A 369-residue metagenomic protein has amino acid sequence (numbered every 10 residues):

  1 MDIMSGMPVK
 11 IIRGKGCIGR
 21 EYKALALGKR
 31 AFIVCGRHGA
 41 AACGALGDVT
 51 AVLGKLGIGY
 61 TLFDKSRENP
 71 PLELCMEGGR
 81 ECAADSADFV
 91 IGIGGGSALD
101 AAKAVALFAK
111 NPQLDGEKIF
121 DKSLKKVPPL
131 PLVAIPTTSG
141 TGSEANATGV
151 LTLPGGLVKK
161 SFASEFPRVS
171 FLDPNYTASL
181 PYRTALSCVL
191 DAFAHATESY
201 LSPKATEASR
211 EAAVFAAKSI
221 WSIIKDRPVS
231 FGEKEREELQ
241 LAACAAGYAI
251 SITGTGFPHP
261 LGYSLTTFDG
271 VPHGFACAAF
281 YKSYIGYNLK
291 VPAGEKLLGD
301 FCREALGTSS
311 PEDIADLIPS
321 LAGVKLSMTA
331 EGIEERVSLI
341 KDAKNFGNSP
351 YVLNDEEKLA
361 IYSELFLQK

Functional and structural regions predicted by a protein language model:
M1-F89: ATP/NTP phosphate-donor binding region
V9, N111-A205, K296-L297: A glycine/threonine-rich phosphate-anchoring loop and its flanking beta-alpha core in nucleotide/phosphate-binding
I18-R20, A41-A45, L72-E73, S97-A102 (+2 more regions): Short glycine/serine/threonine-rich phosphate/pyrophosphate-binding segments that cradle anionic phosphate groups
C82-L124, P129-T137, L261: A short, small-residue-rich loop immediately preceding and capping a beta-strand
F193-T197, L239-G247, L261, Y281 (+3 more regions): Short alpha-helical scaffolding segments that buttress acidic/His motifs in well-ordered protein cores
S199-D313: Active-site segments that bind and position negatively charged phosphate/pyrophosphate groups
D300-K369: C-terminal charged capping/lid subdomain of soluble metabolic enzymes
